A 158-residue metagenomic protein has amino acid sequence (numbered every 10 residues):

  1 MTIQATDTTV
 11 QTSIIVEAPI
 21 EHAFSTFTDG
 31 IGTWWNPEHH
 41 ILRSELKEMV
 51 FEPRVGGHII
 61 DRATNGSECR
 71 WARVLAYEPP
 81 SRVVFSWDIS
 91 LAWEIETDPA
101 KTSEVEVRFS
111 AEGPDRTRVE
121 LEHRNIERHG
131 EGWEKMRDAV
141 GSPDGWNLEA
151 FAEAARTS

Functional and structural regions predicted by a protein language model:
M1-L46: Hydrophobic ligand-binding cavity/cleft-lining segments
I14, L121-H123: Short, hydrophobic/aromatic-enriched beta-strand segments in well-ordered soluble domains
A23-F27, I59, V74, F85 (+3 more regions): Hydrophobic pocket/interface hotspot
W34-W35, Y77, W87-I89, I126 (+1 more regions): Tryptophan-centric aromatic hotspots in well-structured domains and transmembrane helices
I41-G57, R62, E68: A solvent-exposed, acidic/Ser-Thr-rich amphipathic alpha-helical stretch
M49-V50, T64-R116, R124: Hydrophobic-ligand binding "helix-grip"
R54, I60-R62, R73, T117 (+1 more regions): Charge-dense, helix-prone N-terminal extensions
R124-S158: A conserved amphipathic terminal alpha-helix motif
